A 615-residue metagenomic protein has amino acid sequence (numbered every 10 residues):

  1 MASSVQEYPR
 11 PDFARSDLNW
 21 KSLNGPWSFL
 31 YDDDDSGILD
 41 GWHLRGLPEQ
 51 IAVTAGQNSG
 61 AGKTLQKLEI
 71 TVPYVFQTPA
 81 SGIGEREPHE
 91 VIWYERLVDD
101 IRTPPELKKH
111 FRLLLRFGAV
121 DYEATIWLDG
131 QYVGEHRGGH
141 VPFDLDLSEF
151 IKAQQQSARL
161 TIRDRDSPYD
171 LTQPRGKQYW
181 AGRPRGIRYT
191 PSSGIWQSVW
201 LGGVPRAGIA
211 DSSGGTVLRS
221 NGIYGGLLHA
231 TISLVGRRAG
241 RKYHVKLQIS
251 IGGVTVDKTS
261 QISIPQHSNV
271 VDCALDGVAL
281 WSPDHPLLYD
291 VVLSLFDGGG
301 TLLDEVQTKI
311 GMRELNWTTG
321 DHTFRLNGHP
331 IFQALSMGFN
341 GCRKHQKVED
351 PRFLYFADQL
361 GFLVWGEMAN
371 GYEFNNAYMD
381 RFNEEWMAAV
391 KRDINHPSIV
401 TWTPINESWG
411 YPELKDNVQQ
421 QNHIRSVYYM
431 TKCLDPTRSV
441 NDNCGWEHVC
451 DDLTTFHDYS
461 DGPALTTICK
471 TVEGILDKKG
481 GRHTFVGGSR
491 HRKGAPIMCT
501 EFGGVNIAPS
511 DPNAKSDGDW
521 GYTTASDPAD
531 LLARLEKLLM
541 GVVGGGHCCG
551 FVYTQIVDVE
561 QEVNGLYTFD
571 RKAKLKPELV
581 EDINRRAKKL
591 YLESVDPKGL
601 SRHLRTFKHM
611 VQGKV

Functional and structural regions predicted by a protein language model:
M1-S81, R163, P168-T172, K177 (+4 more regions): Accessory carbohydrate-binding/adhesion or oligomerization-edge regions at the termini of glycan-active proteins
A2, P9, F13-A14, S28-D34 (+8 more regions): Accessory beta-strand-rich segments of carbohydrate-active enzymes
W27, G130, V199, Y289 (+5 more regions): Conserved, mostly hydrophobic/aromatic
I126-L128, G225-S263, N269-V271: Beta-strand-rich binding/interaction modules
R183-S192, R206-S213, R313-N327: Low-complexity, Pro/Ser/Thr- and charge-rich linker/hinge segments at domain boundaries
P205-R238, T323, K588-M610: Surface beta-strand/loop "capping" patches
V292-S336, R586: N-terminal carbohydrate-binding accessory modules
M337, G341-L575, L579-N584, L592-R602 (+2 more regions): Substrate-binding/catalytic cleft of secreted carbohydrate-active enzymes, primarily glycoside hydrolases
